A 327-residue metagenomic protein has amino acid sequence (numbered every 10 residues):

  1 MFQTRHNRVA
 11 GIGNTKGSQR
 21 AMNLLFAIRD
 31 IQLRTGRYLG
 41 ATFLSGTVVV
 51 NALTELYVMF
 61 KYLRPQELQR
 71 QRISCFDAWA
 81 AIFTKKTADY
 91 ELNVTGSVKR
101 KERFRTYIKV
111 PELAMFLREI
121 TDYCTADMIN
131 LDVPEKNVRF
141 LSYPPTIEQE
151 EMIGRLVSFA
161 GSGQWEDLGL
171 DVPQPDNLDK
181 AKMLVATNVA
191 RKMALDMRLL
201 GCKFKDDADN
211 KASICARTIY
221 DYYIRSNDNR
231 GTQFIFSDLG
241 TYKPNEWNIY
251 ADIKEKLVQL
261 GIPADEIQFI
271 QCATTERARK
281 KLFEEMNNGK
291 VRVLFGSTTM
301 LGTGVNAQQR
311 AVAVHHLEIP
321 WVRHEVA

Functional and structural regions predicted by a protein language model:
F2-A21, A52-L53: Conserved ATPase-coupling elements of RecA-like P-loop NTPase cores
F2-R5, V49-L53, V58, M152 (+4 more regions): Short catalytic/ligand-binding loop motif for oxyanion handling, primarily in non-cytosolic enzymes, centered on
G17-L39, F43-N51, Y62-K205, D221: Inter-lobe coupling linker of SF2 helicases/translocases
T42-F43, F269, H315-H316: Short catalytic-loop micro-motif centered on adjacent basic/acidic residues
N51-L53, K280, L294-E318, V322-A327: SF2 helicase motor core recognition
Y57-R70, A311-H316: A short helix-turn-beta junction within AAA+ P-loop NTPase domains corresponding to the substrate/partner-engaging
L131-G161, E166-L294, T299-L301: Conserved Helicase C-terminal RecA-like lobe
